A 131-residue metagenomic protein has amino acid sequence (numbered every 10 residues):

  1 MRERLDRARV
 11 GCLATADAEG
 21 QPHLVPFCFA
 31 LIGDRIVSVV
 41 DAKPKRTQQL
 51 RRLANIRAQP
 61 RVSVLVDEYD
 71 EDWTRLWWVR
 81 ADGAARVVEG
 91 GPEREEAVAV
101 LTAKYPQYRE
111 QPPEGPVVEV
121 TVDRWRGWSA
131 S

Functional and structural regions predicted by a protein language model:
R2, L50-L53: Short amphipathic alpha-helical segments and helix-helix/interface helices
A8-K45, V64-V66: Short beta-strand segments
K45-T47, L101: Short gly/ser/thr-rich secondary-structure transition/capping motifs
T47-R51, T74: Residues at secondary-structure transition points
S63, D72-S131: Charged, gly/pro-rich active-site loop segments
E68-D70: Short beta-alpha junction loops
